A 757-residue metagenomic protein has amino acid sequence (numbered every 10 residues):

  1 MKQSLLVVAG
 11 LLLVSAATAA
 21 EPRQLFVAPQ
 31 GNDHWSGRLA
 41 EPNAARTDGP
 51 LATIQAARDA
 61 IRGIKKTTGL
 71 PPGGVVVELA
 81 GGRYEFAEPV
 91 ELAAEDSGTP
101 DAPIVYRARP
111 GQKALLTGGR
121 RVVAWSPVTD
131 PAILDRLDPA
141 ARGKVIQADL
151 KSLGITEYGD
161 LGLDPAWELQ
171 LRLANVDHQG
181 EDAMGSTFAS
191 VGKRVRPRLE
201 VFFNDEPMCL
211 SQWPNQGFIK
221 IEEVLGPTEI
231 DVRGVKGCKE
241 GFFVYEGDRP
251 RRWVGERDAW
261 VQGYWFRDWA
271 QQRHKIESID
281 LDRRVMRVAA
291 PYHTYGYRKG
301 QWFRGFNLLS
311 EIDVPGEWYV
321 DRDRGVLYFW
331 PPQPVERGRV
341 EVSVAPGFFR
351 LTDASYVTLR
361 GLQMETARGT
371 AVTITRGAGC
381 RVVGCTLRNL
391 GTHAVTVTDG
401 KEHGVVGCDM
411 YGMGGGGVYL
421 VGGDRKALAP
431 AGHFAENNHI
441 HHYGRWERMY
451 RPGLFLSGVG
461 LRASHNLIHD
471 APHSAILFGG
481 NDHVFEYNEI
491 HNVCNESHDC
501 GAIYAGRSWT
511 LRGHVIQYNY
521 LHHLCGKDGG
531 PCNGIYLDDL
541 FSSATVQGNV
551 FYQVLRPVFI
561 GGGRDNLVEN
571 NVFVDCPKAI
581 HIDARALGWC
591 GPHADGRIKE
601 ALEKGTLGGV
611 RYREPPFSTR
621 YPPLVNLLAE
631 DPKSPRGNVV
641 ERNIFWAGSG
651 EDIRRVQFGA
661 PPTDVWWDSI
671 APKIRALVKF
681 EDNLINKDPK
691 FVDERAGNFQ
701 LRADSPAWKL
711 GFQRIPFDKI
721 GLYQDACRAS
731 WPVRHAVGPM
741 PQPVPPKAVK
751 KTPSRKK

Functional and structural regions predicted by a protein language model:
S4-S15: Bacterial N-terminal signal peptides
P22-R376, R381, R388, T396 (+6 more regions): Extracellular polysaccharide-degrading/modifying enzymes targeting complex plant/algal/animal polysaccharides
R23, G73-V75, G82, E88 (+21 more regions): The right-handed parallel beta-helix/beta-solenoid scaffold, focusing on the short coil/turn and N-cap positions
E78, E85, E91, V105-R107 (+21 more regions): Extracellular beta-strand solenoid repeats
A87-E95, D101, V105, S543-P557 (+1 more regions): Predominantly extracellular beta-rich ligand-binding scaffolds that present long acidic/polar faces for carbohydrate
E88-P89, R368-T373, G391-T398, G414-L420 (+8 more regions): Short glycine/acidic-rich loop motifs that flank beta-strands on beta-rich extracellular proteins
Y292-G300, F306-S310, P332-V357, E365-T375 (+6 more regions): Beta-propeller domains
S355-E365, A378-G391, K401-G415, A427-G444 (+8 more regions): Right-handed parallel beta-helix
